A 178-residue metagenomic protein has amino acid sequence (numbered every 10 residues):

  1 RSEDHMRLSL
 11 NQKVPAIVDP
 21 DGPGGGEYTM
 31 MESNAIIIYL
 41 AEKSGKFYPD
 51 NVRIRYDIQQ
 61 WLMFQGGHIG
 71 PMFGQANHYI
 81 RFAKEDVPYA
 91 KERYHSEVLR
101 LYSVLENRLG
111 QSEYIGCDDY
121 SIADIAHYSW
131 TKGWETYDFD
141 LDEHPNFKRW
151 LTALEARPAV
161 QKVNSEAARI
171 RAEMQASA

Functional and structural regions predicted by a protein language model:
R1, T152, R171-E173: Short secondary-structure boundary/hinge segments and terminal tails
R1-E92, L99, E106: GST-like domain detector, emphasizing the conserved glutathione-binding G-site in the N-terminal thioredoxin-like
R7, A156, S165: Phosphate-coordinating loops and pocket residues in cytosolic domains that bind phosphorylated ligands
M31, R53, D142-N146, K162: Alpha-helix N-cap and coil->helix boundary residues
A35, P158-A159: Alpha-helix/helix-capping structural signal
A41, W130-T131, N164: Active-site-flanking alpha-helical
P49, W61-P158: GST-like fold's C-terminal all-alpha helical module
V163-A178: Terminal-tail/helix-coil boundary detector
